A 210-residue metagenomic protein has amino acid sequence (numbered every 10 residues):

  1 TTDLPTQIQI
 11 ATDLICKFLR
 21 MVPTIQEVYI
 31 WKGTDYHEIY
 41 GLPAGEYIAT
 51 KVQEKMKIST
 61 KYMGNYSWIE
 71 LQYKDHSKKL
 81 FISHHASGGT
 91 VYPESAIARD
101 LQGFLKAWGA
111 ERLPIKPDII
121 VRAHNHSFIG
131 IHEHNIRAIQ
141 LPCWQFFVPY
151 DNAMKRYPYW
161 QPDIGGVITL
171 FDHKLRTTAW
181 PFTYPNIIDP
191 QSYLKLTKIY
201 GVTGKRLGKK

Functional and structural regions predicted by a protein language model:
T1-K61: Core catalytic region of metal-dependent phosphoesterases/phosphodiesterases, especially metallo-beta-lactamase-like
T24-V28, N65-S67, K78-K79: Generic beta-strand structural signal
H37-K55, I136-W144, I199-K205: Short, electropositive alpha-helical surface patch
K51, K55-M56, M63-S67, A96-G109: Active-site glycine-rich loop that binds ribose-phosphate moieties when present
T60-G64, W160-D163: A short catalytic or substrate-binding loop motif that flags glycine-/basic-rich loops and adjacent residues that bind
Y66-D75, H132-E133: Short acidic-hydrophobic surface loop/beta-edge motif
S77-F81, A86-W180: Conserved beta-sheet core of the metallophosphoesterase superfamily
F171-K210: A short C-terminal boundary segment appended to hydrolase-like catalytic domains
